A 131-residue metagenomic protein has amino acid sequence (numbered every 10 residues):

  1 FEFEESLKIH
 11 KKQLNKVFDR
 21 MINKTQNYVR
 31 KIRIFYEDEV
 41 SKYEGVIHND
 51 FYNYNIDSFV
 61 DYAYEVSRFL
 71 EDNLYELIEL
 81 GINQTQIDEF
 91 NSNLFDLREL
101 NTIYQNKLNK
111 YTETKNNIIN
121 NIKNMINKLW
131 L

Functional and structural regions predicted by a protein language model:
F1-L131: Basic/polar low-complexity intrinsically disordered segments
